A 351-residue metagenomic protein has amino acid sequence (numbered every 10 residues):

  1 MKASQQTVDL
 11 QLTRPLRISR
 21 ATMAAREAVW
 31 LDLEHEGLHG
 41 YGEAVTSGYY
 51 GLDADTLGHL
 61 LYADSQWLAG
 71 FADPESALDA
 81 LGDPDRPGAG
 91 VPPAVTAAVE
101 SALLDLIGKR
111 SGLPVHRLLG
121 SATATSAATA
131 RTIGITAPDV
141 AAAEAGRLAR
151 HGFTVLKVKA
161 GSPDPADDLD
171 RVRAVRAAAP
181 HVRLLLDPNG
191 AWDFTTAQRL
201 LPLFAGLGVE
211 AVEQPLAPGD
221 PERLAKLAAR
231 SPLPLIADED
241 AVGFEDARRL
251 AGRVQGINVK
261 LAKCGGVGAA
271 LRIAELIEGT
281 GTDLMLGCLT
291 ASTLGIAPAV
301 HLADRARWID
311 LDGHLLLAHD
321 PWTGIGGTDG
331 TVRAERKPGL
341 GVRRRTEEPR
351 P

Functional and structural regions predicted by a protein language model:
M1-A3, T7-L12, M23, E36 (+1 more regions): Flexible C-terminal active-site loop/helix
P15-R20: Short, P/G- and charge-enriched loop/turn segments at secondary-structure junctions
A21, L33-H35, H39-R110: Metal- or metallocofactor-binding catalytic centers and their adjacent structured scaffolds across diverse enzyme
L31, G37, V99, G112 (+8 more regions): Conserved, mostly hydrophobic/aromatic
G40-G42, A127-I133, T154-V158, L184-P188 (+5 more regions): Hydrophobic faces of well-ordered beta-strands that scaffold small-molecule active sites in alpha/beta enzyme cores
Y62-S65, T96, E100, L104-D105 (+5 more regions): Predominant activation on well-ordered alpha-helical scaffold segments within soluble catalytic domains
R117-S231: Metal-dependent enolase-superfamily TIM-barrel catalytic cores that perform enediolate-based chemistry
G219-D312: Catalytic alpha/beta core domains of metabolic enzymes, predominantly
